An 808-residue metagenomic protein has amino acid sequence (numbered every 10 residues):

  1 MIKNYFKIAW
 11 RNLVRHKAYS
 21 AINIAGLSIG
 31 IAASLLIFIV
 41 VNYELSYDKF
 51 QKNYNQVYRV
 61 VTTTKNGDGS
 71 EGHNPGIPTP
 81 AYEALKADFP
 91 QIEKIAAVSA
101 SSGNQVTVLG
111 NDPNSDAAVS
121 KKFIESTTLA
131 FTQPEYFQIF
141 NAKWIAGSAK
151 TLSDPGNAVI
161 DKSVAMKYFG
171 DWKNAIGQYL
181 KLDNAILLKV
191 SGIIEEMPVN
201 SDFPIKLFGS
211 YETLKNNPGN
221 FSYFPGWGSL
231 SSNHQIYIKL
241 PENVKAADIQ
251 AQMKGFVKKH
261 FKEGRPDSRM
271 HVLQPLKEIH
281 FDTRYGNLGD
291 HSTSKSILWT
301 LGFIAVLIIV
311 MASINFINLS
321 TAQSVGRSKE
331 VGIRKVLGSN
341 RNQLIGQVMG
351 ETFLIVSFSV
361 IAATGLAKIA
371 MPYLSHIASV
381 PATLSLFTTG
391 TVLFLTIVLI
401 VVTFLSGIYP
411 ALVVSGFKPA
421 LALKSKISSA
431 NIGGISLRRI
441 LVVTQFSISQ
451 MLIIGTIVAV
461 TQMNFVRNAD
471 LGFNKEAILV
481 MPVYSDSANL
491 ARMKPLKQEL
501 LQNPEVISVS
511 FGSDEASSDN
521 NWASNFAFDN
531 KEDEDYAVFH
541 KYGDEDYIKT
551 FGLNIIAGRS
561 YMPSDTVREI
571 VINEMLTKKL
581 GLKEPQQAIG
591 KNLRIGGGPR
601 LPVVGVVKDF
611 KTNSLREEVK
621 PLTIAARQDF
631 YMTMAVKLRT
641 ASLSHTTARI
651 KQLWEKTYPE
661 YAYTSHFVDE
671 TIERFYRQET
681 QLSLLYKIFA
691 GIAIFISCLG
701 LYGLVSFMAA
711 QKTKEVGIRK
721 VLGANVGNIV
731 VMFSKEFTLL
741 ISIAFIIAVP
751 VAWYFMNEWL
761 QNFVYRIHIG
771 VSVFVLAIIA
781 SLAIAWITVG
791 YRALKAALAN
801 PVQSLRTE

Functional and structural regions predicted by a protein language model:
M1-I24, L288-D290, S320-S357, K368-L490 (+2 more regions): Alpha-helical transmembrane segments of integral membrane proteins
K3-F6, R11, R15, Q51 (+13 more regions): Membrane-helix entry/capping segments
L13, N23, E44, V60 (+30 more regions): Generic structural signal for small/hydrophobic residues in well-ordered secondary structure, especially within
R15-N42, T293-K329, S357, L437-Q462 (+3 more regions): Hydrophobic alpha-helical transmembrane segments of multi-pass inner-membrane transport and secretion
H16, A312-L354, G700-T738, R792 (+1 more regions): Interfacial "coupling" helices/loops that link adjacent transmembrane helices in transporter permeases
A32, I39, V272, F353-P419 (+3 more regions): Small-residue-rich transmembrane alpha-helices
I37-Q105, P225, S229-Y237, P241 (+5 more regions): Membrane-proximal extracellular/periplasmic loop immediately following the first transmembrane helix
D116, A130-I145, A158-T293, P495-Q678: Mid-to-C-terminal secondary-structure elements that act as membrane-proximal/extracytoplasmic interface segments
